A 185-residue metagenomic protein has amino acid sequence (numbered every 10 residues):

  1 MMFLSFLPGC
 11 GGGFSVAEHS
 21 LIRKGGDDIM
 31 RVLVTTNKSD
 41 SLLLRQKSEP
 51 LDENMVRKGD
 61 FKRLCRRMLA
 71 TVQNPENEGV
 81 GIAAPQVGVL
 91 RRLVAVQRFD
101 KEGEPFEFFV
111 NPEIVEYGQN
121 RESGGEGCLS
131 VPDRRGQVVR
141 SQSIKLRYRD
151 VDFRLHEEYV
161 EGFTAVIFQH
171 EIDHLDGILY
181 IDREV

Functional and structural regions predicted by a protein language model:
M1-S5: Bacterial N-terminal signal peptides
F6, C10-V185: Positively charged
